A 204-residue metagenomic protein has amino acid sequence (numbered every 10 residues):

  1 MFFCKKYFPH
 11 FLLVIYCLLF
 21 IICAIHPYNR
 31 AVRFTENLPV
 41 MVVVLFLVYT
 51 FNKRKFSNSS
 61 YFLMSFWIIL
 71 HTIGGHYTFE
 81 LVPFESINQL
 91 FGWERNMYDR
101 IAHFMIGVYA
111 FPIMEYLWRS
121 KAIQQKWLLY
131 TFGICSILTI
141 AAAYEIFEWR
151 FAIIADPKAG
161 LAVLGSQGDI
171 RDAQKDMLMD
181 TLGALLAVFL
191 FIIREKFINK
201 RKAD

Functional and structural regions predicted by a protein language model:
M1-V14, F56: N-terminal membrane topogenic signal
P9-L12, V40, S60, L129-G133 (+2 more regions): Residue-level signature of transmembrane alpha-helical entry/exit and packing/kink sites in multi-pass membrane
I15-V108: "…centered on the first transmembrane helix and the immediately adjacent amphipathic helix/loop
C23, M64-G74, F111, E115 (+1 more regions): Alpha-helical transmembrane segments of multi-pass membrane proteins
R30-R33, L81-F84, Y98, A141 (+1 more regions): Interfacial helix-loop-helix junctions of multi-pass membrane proteins
V42-F51, M105-K121, I153-P157, L178-R194: Membrane-interfacial alpha-helical segments at the cytosolic side of multi-pass membrane proteins
A122-L138: Internal alpha-helical transmembrane segments of multi-pass membrane proteins
N199-D204: Short, charged juxtamembrane terminal tails flanking transmembrane helices
